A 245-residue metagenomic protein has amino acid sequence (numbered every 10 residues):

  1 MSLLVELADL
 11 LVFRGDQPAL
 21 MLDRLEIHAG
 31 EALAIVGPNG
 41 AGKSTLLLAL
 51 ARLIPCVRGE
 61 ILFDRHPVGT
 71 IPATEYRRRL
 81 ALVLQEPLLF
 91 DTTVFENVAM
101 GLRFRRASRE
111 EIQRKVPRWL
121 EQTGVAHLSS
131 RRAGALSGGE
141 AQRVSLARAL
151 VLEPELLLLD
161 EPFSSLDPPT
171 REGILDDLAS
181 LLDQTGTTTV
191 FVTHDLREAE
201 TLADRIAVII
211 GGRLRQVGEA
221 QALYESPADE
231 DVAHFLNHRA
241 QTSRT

Functional and structural regions predicted by a protein language model:
A51: Helix-to-loop junction immediately C-terminal to a conserved catalytic motif
G59-P67, Y76: Conserved ABC transporter NBD signature motif
E110-L128, A179-S180: Conserved ABC ATPase "signature" region
R132-L136, E140: Conserved ABC ATPase signature
V151-E155: A short, proline-enriched helix->beta-strand linker immediately N-terminal to the Walker B motif in ABC-type P-loop
V217-G218, S226: ABC ATPase "signature
